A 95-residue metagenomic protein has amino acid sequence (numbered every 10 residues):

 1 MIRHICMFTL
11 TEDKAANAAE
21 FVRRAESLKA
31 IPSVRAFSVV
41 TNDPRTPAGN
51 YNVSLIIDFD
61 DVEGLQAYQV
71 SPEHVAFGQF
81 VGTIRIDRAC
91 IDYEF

Functional and structural regions predicted by a protein language model:
M1-N52, D60-V70, Y93-F95: Short S/T/G/P-rich N-terminal loop/turn motif that feeds into the first structured element of a domain
I31, I84-D87: Structured helix-beta-strand junction loops
D58-F59, I84: Conserved catalytic core of Hanks-type protein kinase domains
Q69, G78-V81: Short, flexible helix/strand-to-coil boundary loops that buttress conserved ligand/catalytic motifs in alpha/beta
F77-G78, Y93: Short, hydrophobic secondary-structure boundary micro-motifs
